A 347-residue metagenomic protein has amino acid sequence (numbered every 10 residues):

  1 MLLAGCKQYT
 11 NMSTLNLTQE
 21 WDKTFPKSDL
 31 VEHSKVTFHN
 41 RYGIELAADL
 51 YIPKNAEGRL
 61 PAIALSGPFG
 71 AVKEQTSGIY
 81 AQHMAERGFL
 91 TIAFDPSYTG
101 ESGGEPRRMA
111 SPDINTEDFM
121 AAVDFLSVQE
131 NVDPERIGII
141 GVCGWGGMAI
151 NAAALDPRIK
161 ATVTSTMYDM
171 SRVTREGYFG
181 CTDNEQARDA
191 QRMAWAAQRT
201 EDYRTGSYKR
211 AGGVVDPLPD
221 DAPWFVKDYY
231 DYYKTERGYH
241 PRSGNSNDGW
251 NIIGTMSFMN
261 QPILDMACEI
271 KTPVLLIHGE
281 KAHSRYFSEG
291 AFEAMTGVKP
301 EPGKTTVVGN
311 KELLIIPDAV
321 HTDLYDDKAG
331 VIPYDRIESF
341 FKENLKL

Functional and structural regions predicted by a protein language model:
T14-G58: N-terminal cap/lid segment of alpha/beta-hydrolase-fold proteins
R59-P68: Short beta-strand element of the alpha/beta-hydrolase
G70-Q82, P96: The serine-hydrolase catalytic nucleophile loop
H83-G103: Conserved alpha/beta-hydrolase
M109-E130: Alpha/beta-hydrolase active-site loop
I150-T235: Alpha/beta-hydrolase-fold enzymes
I270, L276-H278: Short beta-strand/loop motif that positions the catalytic acidic residue of the alpha/beta-hydrolase fold
A319-G330: Catalytic histidine-centered segment of alpha/beta-hydrolase-like enzymes
